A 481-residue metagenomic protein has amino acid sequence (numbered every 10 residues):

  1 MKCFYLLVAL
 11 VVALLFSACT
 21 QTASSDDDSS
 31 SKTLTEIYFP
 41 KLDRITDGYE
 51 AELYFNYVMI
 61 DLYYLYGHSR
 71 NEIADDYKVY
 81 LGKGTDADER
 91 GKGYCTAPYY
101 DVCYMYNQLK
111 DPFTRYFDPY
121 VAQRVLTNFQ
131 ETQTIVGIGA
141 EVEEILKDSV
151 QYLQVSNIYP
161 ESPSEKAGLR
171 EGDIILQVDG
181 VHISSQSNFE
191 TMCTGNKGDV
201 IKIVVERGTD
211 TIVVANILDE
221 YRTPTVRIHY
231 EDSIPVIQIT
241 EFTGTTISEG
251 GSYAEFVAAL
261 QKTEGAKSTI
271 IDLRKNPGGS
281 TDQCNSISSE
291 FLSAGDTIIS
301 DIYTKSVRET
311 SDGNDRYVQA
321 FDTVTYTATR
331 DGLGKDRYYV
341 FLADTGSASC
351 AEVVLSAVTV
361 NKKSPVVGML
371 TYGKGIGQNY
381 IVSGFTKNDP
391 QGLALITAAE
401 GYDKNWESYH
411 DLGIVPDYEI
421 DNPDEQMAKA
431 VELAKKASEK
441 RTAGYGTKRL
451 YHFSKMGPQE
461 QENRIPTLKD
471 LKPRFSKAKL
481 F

Functional and structural regions predicted by a protein language model:
M1-Y5: Positively charged n-region of N-terminal signal peptides that target proteins for export
L15-A18: C-terminal motif of bacterial Sec signal peptides marking the signal peptidase cleavage site
T20-T22: Bacterial signal peptide processing site
E50-L53, Y57-I60, A74, K78 (+7 more regions): Extracytoplasmic/secreted envelope proteins and their assembly/folding machinery, especially bacterial periplasmic
N56-V58, M105, A140, S164 (+8 more regions): Terminal peptide-recognition signature
D61-Y152, V200, G208-T223, I228 (+1 more regions): Extended, small/polar residue-biased N-terminal targeting/export presequences and adjacent propeptide/linker tracts
E131-S184, G244, E249-S252: PDZ/PDZ-like domain segments forming the peptide/carboxylate-binding groove, activating on the N-terminal beta-strands
C193-S383: Cleft-lining beta-strand/loop regions that shape enzyme active-site pockets
